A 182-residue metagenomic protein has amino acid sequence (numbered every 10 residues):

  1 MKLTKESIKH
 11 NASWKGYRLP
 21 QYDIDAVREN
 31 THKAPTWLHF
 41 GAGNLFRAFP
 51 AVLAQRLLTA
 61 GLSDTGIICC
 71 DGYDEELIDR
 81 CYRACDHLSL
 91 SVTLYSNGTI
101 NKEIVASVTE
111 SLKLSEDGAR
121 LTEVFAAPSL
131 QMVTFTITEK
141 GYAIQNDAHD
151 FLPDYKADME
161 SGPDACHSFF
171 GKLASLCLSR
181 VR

Functional and structural regions predicted by a protein language model:
M1-R182: Non-transmembrane, aqueous-exposed alpha-helical and coiled segments at domain scale
